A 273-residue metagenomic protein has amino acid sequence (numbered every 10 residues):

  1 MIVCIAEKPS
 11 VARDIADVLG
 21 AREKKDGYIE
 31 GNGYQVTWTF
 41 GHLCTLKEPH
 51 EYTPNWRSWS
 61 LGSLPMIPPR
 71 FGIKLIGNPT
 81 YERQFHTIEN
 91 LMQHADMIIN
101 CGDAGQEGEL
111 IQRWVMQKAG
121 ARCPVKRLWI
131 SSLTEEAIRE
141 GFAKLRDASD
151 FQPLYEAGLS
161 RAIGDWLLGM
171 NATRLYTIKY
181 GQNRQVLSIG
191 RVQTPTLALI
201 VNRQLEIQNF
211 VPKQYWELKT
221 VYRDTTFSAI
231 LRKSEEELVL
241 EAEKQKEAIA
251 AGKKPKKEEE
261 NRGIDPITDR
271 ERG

Functional and structural regions predicted by a protein language model:
M1-W166, M170, Y176, R232-I249 (+1 more regions): Intrinsically disordered, low-complexity regulatory segments
A6, R161, D165-K244, G252: Prokaryote-biased recognition of long, low-complexity C-terminal linker/tail segments that are poorly structured
